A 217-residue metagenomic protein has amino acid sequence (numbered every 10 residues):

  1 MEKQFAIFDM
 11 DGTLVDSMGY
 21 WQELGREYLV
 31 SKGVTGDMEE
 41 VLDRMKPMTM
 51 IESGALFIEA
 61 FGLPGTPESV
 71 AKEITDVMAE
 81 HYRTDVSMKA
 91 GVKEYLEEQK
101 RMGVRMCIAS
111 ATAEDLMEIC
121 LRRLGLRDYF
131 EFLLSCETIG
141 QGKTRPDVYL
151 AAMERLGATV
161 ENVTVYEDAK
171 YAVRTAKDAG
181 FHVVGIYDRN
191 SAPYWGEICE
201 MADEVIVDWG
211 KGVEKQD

Functional and structural regions predicted by a protein language model:
M1-Q4, E97-K100, E114, E118-D217: Asp-based, Mg2+/Mn2+-dependent phosphohydrolase catalytic module
E2-M102: N-terminal helical cap/lid subdomain that shapes the substrate entry/recognition surface in HAD-like hydrolases
T13, S110-T112: Conserved phosphate-coupling serine/threonine residues in phosphotransfer and NTP-handling enzymes
T35, R105, H182: Residue-level detector of anion-binding/catalytic polar loops
R83-S87, A111, V183-G185: Short, flexible loop segments at the rims of nucleotide/cofactor-binding pockets, characterized by
